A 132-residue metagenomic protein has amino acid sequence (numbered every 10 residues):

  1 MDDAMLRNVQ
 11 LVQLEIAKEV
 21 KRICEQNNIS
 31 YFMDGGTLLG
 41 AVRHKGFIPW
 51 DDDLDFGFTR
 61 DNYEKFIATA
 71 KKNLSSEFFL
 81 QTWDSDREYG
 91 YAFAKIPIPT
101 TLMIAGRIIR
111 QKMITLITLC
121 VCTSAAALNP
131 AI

Functional and structural regions predicted by a protein language model:
M1-E25, A70-A131: Conserved catalytic core of two-metal-ion nucleotidyltransferases
K21-L54, Y63: Active-site nucleotide-donor binding segment shared across nucleotidyl transfer reactions
G57-T59: Short hydrophobic/aromatic beta-strand micro-patches that form the beta-sheet surface supporting nucleotide- or nucleic
E64-A68: Short, conserved charged micro-motifs
